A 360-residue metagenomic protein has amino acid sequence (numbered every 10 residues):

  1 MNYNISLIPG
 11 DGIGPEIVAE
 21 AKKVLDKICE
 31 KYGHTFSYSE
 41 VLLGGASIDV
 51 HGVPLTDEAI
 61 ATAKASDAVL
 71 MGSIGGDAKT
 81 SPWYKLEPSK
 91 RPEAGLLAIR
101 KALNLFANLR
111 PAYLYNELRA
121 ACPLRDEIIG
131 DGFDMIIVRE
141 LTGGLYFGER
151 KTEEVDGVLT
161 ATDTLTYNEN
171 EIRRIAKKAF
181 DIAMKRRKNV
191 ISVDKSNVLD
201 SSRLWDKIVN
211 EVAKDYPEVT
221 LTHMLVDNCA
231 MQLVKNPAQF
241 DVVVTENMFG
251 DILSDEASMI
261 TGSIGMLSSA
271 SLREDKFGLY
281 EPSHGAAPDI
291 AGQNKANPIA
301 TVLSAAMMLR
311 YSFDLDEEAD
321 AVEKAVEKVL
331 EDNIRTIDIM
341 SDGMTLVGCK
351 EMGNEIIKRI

Functional and structural regions predicted by a protein language model:
M1-I5: Extreme N-terminal starter segment of soluble prokaryotic enzymes
S6-K23, I28-C29, D156-D227, Q239: Glycine-rich phosphate/diphosphate-binding loop of Rossmann-like nucleotide-binding domains
D11-G14, D67, V138, A179 (+4 more regions): Buried hydrophobic positions in well-ordered alpha/beta secondary-structure cores of metabolic enzymes
D26, E30-H34, A65-A68, K101-N108 (+9 more regions): Generic secondary-structure signature for well-ordered alpha-helical cores
G33-D57, M231-L233: N-terminal beta-loop-helix "entrance" segment that forms/cooperates in small-molecule cofactor or anionic ligand
G45-I48, V234-I334: Glycine-rich phosphate/nucleotide-binding loop
D49-T162, M248: N-terminal glycine-rich phosphate/adenylate-binding segment common to multiple enzyme folds
L141-G143, F147-V190, S196-V198, A321 (+1 more regions): Glycine-rich phosphate/pyrophosphate-binding loop and the adjoining helix
